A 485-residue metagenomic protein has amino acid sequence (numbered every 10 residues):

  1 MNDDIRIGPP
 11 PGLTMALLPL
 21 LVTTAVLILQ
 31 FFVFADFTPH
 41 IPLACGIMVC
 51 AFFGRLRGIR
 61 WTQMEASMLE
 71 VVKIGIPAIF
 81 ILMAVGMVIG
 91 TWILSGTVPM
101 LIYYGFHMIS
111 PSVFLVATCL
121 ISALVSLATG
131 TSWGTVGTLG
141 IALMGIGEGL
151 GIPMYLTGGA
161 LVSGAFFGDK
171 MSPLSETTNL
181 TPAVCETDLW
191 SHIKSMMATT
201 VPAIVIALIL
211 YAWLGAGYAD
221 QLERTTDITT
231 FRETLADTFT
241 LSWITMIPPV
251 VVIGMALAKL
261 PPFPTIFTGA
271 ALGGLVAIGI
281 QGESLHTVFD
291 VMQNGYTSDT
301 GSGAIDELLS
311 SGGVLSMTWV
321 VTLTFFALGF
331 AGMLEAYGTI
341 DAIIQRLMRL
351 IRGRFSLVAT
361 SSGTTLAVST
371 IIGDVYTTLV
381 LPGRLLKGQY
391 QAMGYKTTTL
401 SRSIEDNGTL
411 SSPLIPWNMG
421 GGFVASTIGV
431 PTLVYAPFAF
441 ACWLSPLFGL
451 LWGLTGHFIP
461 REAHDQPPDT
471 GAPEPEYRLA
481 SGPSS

Functional and structural regions predicted by a protein language model:
N2-R6, V26-D36, T97-V113, M154-T157 (+2 more regions): Inter-helical loop and helix-membrane interface segments of multi-pass membrane transporters/permeases
G8-G12, F31-L43, L69-K73, G105-S110 (+4 more regions): Interfacial loop-to-helix junctions that mark the boundaries of transmembrane helices in multi-pass membrane
L13-A25, D36-R57, I79-V85, V116 (+6 more regions): Hydrophobic mid-bilayer segments of alpha-helices in multi-pass membrane transport proteins, especially secondary
L17, V184-I204, G332, I351-S485: C-terminal transmembrane helix pair
H40, A44, Q63-P99, S112 (+4 more regions): Core transmembrane alpha-helical segments of multi-pass membrane transporters/permeases
K73-A78, Y103-L120, E148-T157, T238-M246 (+5 more regions): Membrane-interfacial loop-to-helix junctions in multi-pass transporters
F80-V88, P111-A142, A327, I340-L385: Hydrophobic alpha-helical transmembrane segments of multi-pass integral membrane proteins, predominantly secondary
A84-I93, I121-T131, S163-K170, A198-A207 (+3 more regions): Helix-loop-helix module between adjacent transmembrane segments
